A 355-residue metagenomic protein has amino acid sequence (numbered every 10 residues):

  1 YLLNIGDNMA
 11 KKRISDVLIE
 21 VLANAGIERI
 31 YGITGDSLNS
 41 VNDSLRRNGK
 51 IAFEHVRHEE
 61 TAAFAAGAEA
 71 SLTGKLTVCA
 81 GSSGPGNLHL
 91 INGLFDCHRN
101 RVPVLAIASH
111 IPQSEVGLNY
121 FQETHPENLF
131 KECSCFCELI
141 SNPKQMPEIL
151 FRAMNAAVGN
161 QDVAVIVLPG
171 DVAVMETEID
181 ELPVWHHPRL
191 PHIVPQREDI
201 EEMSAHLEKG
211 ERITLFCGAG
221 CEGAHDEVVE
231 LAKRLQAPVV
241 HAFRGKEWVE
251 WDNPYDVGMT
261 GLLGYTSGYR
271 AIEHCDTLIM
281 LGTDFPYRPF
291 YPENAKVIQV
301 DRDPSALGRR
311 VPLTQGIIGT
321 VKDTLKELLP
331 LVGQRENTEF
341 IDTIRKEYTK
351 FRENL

Functional and structural regions predicted by a protein language model:
L3-N4, G170-E198, F340, R352: Aromatic-enriched
A10-R13, K144, L168, I179-D180 (+2 more regions): Phosphate/pyrophosphate-binding active-site segments
S15-I19, A23-I27, D36, V41-R46 (+1 more regions): Active-site diphosphate/adenylate-binding microenvironment
E28-R29, S71-G81, P85-A108, K131-L182 (+5 more regions): Structural signature of the thiamine diphosphate
R29-G67, A80, P195-Q196, E202-H274: Anionic-ligand anchoring segments at beta-strand to alpha-helix junctions in alpha/beta enzyme folds, i.e., glycine
S44-R46, A68, I111-E132, W251-Y255 (+2 more regions): Active-site-proximal loop->helix
V56, C137-N142, V257-L263, Q315-T324: Short acidic-hydrophobic, aromatic-tinged amphipathic segments that line or gate anion-handling sites
V229-Q236, R288-A306: A short, gly/pro- and small-residue-rich
